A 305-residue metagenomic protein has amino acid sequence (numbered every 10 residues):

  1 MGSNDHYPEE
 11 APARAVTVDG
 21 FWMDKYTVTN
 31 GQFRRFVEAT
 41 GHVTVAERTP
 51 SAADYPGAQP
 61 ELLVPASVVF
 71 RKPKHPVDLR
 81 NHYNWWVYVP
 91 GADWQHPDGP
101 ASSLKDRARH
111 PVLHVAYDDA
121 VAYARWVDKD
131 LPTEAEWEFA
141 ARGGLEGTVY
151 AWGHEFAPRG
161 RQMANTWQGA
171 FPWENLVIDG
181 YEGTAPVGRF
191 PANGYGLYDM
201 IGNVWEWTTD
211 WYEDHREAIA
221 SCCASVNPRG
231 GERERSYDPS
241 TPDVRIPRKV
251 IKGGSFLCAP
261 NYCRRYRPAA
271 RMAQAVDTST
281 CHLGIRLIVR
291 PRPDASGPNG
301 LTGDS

Functional and structural regions predicted by a protein language model:
G2-D5, T49-P268, M272, V276 (+1 more regions): Functional-site microenvironments in short loops/helix caps that host divalent-cation chemistry
P8-A11, L283: C-terminal, low-complexity/hydrophilic appendages and adjacent surface loops of extracellular/periplasmic anionic
A15-F21: A short N-terminal beta-strand-loop micro-motif at the entrance of redox/enzyme domains
V16, R35, E47, K105-D106: Zinc-dependent metalloendopeptidases
F21, F36-V45, V127-D128, P293: Short capping motifs at secondary-structure boundaries
K25, N30-V37, A116-A122, E138: Short, solvent-exposed alpha-helical surface patches in non-cytosolic proteins
V28, D210-Y212, R292-P293: Acidic glycine-/aspartate-rich tracts in secreted/extracellular proteins
C281-D294: Short, structured beta-strand segments at or near domain termini in extracellular proteins/domains
